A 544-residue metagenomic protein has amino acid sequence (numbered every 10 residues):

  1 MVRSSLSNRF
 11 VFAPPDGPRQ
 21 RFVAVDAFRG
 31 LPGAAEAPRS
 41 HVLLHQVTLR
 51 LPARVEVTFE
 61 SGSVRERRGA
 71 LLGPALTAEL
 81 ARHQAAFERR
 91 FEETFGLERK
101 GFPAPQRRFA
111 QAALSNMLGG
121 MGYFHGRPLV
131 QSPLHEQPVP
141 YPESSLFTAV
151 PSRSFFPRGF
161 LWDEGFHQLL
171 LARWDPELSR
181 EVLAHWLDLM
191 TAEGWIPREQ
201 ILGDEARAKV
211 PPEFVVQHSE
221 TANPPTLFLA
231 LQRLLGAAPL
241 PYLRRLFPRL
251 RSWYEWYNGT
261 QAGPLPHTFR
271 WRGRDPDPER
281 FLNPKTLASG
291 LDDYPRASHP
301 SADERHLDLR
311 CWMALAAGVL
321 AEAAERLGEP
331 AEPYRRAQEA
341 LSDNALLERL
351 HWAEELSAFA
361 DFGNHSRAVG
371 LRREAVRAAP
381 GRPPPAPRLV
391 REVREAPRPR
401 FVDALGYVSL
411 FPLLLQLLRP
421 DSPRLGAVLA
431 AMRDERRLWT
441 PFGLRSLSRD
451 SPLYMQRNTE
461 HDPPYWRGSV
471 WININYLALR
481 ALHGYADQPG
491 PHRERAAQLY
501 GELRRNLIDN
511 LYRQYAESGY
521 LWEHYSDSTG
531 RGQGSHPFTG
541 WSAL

Functional and structural regions predicted by a protein language model:
V2-F155, L240-Y242, R251-G259: Acidic/polar, glycine-enriched structural segments that form the non-catalytic walls/loops of the carbohydrate-binding
P105-Q131, W174, W186, M190-I196 (+4 more regions): Active-site acid/base region of carbohydrate-active enzymes
E143-R153, P197-S219, D277-R305, L371-V376 (+3 more regions): Acidic/His metal-coordination segments adjacent to aromatic residues that form catalytic metal sites in metalloenzymes
S154-L287, L307-R310, A314, V402-L425 (+2 more regions): Aromatic-rich carbohydrate-recognition surfaces in CAZymes
F214, K285-D303, S366-L438, Y465-G501 (+1 more regions): Aromatic (Trp/Tyr) and acidic
L234, G406-S409, Y454-T459, N475 (+1 more regions): Short acidic (Asp/Glu) and glycine-rich catalytic loops that position anionic groups and cofactors
L234-R244, V319-R336, Y485-E494: Inter-helical turn/loop segments and adjacent helix faces that build the functional surface of alpha-helical bundle
Y254-R274, W312-P420, Q498-G540: Catalytic cores of carbohydrate-active enzymes
